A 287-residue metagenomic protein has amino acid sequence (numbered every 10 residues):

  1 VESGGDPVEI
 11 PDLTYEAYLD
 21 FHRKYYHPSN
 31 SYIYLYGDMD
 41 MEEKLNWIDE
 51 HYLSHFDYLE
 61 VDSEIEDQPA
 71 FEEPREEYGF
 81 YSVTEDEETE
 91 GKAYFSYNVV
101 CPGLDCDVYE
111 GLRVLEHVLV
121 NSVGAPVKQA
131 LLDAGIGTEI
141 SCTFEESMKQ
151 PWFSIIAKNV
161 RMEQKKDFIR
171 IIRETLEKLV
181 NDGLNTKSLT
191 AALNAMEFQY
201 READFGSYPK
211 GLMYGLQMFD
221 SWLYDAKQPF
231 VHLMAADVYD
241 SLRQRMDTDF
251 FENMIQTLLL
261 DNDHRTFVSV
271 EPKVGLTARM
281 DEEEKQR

Functional and structural regions predicted by a protein language model:
V1-N30, E50, S54-C106, H117-R170 (+2 more regions): Non-catalytic beta-strand/loop surface segments
Y36, E66-F71, N181-L184, E282 (+1 more regions): Long, K/E/R/D-enriched contiguous segments that form extended
M41-N46, C106-V108, M162-D167, A278-M280: Short, conserved charged micro-motifs
W47-H55, T175-D182: Conserved short hydrophobic interaction patches
M218-S221, Q228-L233: Long, charge-rich alpha-helical interaction segments
V231-R287: Segments forming glycine/polar-rich beta-alpha architectures that bind adenosine-containing cofactors
